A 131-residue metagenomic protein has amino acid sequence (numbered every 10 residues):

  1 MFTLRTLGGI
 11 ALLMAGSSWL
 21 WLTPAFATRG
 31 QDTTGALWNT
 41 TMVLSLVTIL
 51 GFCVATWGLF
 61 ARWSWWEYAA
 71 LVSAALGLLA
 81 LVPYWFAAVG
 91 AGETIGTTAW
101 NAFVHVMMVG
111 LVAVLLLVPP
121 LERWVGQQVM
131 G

Functional and structural regions predicted by a protein language model:
M1-G131: Membrane-interface extramembranous regions
